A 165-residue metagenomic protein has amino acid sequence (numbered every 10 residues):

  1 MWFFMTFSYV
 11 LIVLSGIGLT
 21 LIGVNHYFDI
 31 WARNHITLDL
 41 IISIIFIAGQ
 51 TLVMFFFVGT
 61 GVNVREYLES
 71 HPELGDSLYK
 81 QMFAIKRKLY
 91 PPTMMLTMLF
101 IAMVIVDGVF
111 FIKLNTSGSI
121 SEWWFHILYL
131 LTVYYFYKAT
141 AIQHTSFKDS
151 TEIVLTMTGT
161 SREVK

Functional and structural regions predicted by a protein language model:
M1-Y27, L96, L155-E163: Alpha-helical transmembrane segments of integral membrane proteins, especially early/N-terminal helices
W2-V10, S77-A102: Loop-to-transmembrane boundary segments
S8-S15, D39-I42, F46, P92-L99 (+1 more regions): Hydrophobic alpha-helical transmembrane segments of polytopic
G16-T20, R33-G61, L130-A141: Hydrophobic alpha-helical membrane-embedded segments
I17-N25, T93-T116: Alpha-helical transmembrane segments and their membrane-interface junctions in multi-pass membrane proteins
Y27-I36, F111-I120: Membrane-interfacial hairpin junctions
Y67-P92, T156-K165: Short membrane-interface loop/juxtamembrane segments of multi-pass integral membrane proteins
L114-G159: Alpha-helical transmembrane segments and their immediate juxtamembrane interface regions
